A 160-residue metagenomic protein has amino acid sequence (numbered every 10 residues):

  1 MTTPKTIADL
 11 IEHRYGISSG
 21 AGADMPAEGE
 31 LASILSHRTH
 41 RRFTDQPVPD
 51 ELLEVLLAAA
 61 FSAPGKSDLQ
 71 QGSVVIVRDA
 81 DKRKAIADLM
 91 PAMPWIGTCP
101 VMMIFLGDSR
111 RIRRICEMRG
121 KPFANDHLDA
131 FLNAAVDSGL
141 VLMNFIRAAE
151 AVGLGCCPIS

Functional and structural regions predicted by a protein language model:
M1-S160: Acidic, surface-exposed loops and disordered segments
